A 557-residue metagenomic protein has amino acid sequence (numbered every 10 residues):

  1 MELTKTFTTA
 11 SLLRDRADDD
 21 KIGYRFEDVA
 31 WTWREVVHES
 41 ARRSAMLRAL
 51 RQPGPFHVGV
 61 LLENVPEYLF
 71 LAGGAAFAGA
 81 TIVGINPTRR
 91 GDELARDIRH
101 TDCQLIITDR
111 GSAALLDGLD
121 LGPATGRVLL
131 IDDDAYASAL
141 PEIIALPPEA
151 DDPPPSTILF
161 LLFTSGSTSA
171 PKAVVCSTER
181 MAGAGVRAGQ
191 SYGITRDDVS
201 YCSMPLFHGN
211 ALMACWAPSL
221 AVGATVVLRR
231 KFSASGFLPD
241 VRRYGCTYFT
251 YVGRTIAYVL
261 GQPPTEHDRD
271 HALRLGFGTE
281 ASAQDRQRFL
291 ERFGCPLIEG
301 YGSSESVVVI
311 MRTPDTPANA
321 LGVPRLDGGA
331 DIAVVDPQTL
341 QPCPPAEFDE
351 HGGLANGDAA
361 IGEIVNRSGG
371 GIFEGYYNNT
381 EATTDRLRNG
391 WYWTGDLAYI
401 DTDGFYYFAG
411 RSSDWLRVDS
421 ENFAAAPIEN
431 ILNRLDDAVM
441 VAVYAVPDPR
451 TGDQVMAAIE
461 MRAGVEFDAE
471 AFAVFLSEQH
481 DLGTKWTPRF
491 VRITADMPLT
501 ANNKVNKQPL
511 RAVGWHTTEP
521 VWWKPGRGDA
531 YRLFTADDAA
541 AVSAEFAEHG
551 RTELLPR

Functional and structural regions predicted by a protein language model:
K5, D20-V65, L69-G73, R90-A95 (+2 more regions): Conserved AMP-binding/adenylate-forming core of the ANL superfamily
D20, I144-F163, A170, G193-V199: Conserved pre-ATP/AMP-binding loop-to-beta segment of ANL
D28, A113-P155: ANL superfamily adenylate-forming
T32-R34, L159-G183: Conserved AMP-binding A3 loop
R89-D92, I106, G362, N366-D385 (+4 more regions): AMP-binding/adenylate-forming catalytic core of the ANL superfamily
A182-V199, F207-T247, Q262: Conserved AMP-binding/adenylation subdomain of ANL enzymes
R243-Y251, L260-T339, Y377: Gly/Ser/Thr-rich phosphate-binding loop
L416, A442-D448, M456-E460, F472-R557: Conserved C-terminal "lid"/linker of ANL adenylate-forming enzymes
